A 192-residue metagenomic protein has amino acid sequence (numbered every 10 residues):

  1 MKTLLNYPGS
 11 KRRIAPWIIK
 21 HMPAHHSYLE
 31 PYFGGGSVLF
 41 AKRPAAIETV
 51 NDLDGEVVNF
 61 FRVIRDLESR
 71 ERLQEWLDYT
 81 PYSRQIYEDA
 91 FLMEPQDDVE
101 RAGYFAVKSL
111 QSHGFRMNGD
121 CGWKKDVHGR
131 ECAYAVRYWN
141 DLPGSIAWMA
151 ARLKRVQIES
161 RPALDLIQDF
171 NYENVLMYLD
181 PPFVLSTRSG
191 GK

Functional and structural regions predicted by a protein language model:
M1-R13, H21, D66-Y178, P182-G191: SAM-dependent nucleic-acid methyltransferase catalytic core
M1-Y32, S37-V38, R43: S-adenosyl-L-methionine
L39-A45, Q168-Y172: Short loop/helix-cap segments at secondary-structure boundaries that form the rim of catalytic
A45, I64-L67: A short linear boundary/processing microfeature
I47-T49: Short beta-strand element of Class I
D54: Conserved SAM/SAH-binding beta-strand->alpha-helix loop
V58: Short alpha-helix immediately C-terminal to the canonical SAM-binding loop
F61: Conserved SAM-binding loop
